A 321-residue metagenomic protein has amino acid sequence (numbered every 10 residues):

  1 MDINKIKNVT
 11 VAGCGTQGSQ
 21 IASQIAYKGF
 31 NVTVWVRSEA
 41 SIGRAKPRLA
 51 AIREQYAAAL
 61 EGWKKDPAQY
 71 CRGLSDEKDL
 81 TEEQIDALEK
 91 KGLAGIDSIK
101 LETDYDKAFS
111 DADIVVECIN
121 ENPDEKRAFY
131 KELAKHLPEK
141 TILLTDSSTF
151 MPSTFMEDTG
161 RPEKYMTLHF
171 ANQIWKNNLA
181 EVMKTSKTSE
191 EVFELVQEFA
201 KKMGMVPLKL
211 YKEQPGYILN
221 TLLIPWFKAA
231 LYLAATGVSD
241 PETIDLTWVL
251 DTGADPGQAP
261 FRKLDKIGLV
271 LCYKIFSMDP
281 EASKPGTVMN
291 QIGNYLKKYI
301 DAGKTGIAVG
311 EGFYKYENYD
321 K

Functional and structural regions predicted by a protein language model:
M1-E77, H136: NAD(P)+-binding Rossmann beta1-loop-alpha1 motif at the extreme N-terminus of oxidoreductases
M1-K7, K28-F30, K65-D66, E190-E194 (+2 more regions): NAD(P)-dependent Rossmann-like dehydrogenase/reductase catalytic/cofactor-binding core
A12, G95, E102, C118 (+3 more regions): Structural motif
T33, V206-P207, L219, L223-A229 (+2 more regions): Structural/interface elements that position substrates and couple domains in central-metabolism enzymes
L80-E83, K91, K100-T159: Rossmann-fold NAD(P) dinucleotide-binding segment
D86-L101, E163, M205: A short helix-to-beta-strand connector/capping loop
I142-K212, N220: Rossmann-fold dinucleotide-binding core
